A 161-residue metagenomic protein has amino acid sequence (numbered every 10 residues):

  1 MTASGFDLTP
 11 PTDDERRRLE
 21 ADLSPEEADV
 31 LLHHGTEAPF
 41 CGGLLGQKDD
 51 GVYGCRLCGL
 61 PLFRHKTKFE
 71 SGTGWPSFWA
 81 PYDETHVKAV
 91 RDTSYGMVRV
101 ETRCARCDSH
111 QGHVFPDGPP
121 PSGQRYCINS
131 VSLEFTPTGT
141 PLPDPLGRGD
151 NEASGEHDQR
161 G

Functional and structural regions predicted by a protein language model:
M1-F6: Accessory (non-J-domain) regions of J-domain/Hsp40 co-chaperones
D7-G161: A short Gly-Trp-Pro
